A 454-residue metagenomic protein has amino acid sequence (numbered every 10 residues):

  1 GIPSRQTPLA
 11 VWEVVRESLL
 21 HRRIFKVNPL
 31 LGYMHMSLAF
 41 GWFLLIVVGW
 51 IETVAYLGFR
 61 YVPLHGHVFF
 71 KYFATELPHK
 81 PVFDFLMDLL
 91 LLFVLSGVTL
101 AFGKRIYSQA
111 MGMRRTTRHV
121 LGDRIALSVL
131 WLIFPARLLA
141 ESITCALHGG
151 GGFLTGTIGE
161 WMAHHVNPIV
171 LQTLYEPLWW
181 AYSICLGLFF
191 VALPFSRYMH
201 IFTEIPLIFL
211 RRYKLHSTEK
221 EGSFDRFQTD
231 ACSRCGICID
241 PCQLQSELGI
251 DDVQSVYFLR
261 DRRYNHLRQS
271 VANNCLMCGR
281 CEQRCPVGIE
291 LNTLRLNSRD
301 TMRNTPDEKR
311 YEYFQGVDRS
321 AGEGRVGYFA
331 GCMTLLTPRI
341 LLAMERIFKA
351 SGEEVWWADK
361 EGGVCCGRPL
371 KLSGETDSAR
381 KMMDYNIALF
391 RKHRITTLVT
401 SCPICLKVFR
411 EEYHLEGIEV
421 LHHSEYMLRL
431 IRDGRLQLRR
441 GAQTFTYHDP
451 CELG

Functional and structural regions predicted by a protein language model:
G1-S223, I239, R299-M302: Membrane-embedded alpha-helical bundles of multi-pass integral membrane proteins
S18, R22, F209-R212, Q245 (+4 more regions): A short secondary-structure junction motif
N28, R263, G374-E375: Short, solvent-exposed helix-helix connector turns and helix-capping sites enriched in acidic/polar residues
S142, G149-G152, I201-F202, F209 (+7 more regions): Flexible loop/turn segments at secondary-structure boundaries
M162-V170, T218-K220, Q283-R284, L291-G454: Iron-sulfur cluster-binding electron-transfer modules in prokaryotic oxidoreductases
R212-T229, I237-R284, G288-G316, S378-K381: Ferredoxin-type iron-sulfur electron-transfer modules in oxidoreductases and energy-metabolism complexes
